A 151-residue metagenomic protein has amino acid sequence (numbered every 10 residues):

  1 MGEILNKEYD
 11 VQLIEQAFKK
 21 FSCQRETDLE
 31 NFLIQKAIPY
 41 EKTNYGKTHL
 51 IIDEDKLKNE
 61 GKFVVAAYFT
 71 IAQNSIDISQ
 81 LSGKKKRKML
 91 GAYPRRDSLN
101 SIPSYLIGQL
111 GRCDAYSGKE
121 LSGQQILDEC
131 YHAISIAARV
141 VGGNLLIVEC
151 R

Functional and structural regions predicted by a protein language model:
M1-K119, Q125-R151: Non-catalytic substrate-recognition and accessory regions of acyl/acetyltransferase enzymes
